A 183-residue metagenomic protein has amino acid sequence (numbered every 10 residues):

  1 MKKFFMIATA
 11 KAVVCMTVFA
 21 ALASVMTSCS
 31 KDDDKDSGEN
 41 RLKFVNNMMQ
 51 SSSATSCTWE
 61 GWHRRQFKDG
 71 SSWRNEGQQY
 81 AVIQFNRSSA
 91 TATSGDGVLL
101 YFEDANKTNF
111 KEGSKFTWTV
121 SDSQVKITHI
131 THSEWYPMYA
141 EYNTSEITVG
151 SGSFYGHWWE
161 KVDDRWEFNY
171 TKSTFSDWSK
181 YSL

Functional and structural regions predicted by a protein language model:
K2, F19-S52, F168-L183: Bacterial Sec-dependent N-terminal signal peptides
K2-C15: Bacterial N-terminal signal peptides that target proteins for export
G38-Q78, F116: Tryptophan-anchored aromatic micro-motifs
T58-K68, D96-E103, I130-H132, Y155-K161: Generic short beta-strand segments
D69-K126, G152-F154: N-terminal glycine/threonine-rich, aromatic-flanked beta-hairpin/loop signature
S123-L183: Beta-sheet ligand-binding and adhesion/scaffold domains
